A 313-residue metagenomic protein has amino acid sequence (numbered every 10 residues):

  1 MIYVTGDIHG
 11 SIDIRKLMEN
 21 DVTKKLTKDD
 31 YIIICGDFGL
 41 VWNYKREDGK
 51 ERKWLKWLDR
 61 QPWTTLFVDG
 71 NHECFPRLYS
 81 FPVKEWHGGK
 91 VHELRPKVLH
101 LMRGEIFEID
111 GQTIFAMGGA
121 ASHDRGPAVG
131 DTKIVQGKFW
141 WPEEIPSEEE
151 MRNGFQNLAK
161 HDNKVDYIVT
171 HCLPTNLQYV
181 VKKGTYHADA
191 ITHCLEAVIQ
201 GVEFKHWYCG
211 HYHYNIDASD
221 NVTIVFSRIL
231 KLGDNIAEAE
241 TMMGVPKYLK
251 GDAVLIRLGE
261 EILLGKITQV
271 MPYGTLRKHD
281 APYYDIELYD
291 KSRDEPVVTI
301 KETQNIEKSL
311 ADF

Functional and structural regions predicted by a protein language model:
M1-Y3, E105-A116, Y167, S219-T223: Beta-strand-turn-beta hairpins that frame and shape the catalytic cleft of phosphate-ester-processing enzymes
T5, S11-I109, G184, T192-L195 (+2 more regions): Core catalytic region of metal-dependent phosphoesterases/phosphodiesterases, especially metallo-beta-lactamase-like
I8-H9, F38-G39, N71-C74, A120-A121 (+2 more regions): Catalytic metal-binding/acid-base residues of hydrolase active sites
T64-V68, H87, H92, P96 (+1 more regions): Conserved beta-sheet core of the metallophosphoesterase superfamily
G89, P96, D110-T185: Active-site-proximal loop/helix segment associated with metal-binding centers of metalloenzymes
T241-K250: Mixed-charge, Lys/Arg-rich low-complexity intrinsically disordered regions
E261-Y273: Short beta-strand-centered aromatic/proline hotspots
A281-F313: Intrinsically disordered, low-complexity, charged/polar segments
